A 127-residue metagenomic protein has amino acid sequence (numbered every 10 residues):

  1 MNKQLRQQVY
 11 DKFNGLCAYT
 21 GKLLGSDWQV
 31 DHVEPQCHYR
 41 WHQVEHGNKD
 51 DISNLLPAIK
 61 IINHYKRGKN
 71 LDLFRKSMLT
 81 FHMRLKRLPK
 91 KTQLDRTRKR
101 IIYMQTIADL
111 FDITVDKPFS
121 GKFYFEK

Functional and structural regions predicted by a protein language model:
M1-Q8, H42-N48: Short, intrinsically disordered, charge-biased short linear motifs at domain edges
N2-Q29, I59: Short cysteine-rich loop/turn motifs with clustered Cys
K3-Q4, K22-G25, K49-S53, H64-K127: Extended charged
L16, R40-Y65: Short beta-strand-alpha-helix junction that forms the catalytic/metal-binding core of metal-dependent nuclease domains
D27, Y39-R40: A short local loop/turn or secondary-structure capping micro-motif enriched for an aromatic residue
Q29-P35: Histidine-centered catalytic micro-motifs used for acid/base chemistry in nuclease and nucleotide-processing active
